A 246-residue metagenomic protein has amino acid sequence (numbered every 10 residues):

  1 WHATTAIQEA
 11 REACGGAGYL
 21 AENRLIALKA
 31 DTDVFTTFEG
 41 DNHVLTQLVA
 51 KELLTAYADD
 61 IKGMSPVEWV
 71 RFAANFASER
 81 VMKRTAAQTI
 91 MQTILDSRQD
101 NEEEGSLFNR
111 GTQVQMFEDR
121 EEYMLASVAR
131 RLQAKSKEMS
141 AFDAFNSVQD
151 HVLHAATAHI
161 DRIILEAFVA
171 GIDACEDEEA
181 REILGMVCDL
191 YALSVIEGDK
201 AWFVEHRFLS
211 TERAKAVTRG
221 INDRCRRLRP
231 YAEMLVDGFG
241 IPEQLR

Functional and structural regions predicted by a protein language model:
W1-R246: Flavin-dependent oxidoreductase catalytic core characteristic of acyl-CoA dehydrogenase/oxidase-like enzymes
